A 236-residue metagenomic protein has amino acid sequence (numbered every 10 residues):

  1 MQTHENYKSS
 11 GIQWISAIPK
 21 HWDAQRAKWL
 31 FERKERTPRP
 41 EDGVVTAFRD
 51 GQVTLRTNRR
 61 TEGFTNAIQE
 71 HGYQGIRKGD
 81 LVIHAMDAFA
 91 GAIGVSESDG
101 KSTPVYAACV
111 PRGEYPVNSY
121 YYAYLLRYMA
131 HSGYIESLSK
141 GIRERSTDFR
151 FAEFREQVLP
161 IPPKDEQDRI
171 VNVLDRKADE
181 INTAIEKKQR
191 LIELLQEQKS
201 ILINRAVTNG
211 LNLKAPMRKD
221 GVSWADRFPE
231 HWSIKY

Functional and structural regions predicted by a protein language model:
M1-I18, D179-F228: Short amphipathic coiled-coil heptad-repeat segments
E5-S10, M86, G100-A107, I142-D168: A short glycine-rich beta-alpha junction/loop motif
N6-R39, E156, K164, D168 (+1 more regions): Non-catalytic DNA-recognition/assembly elements of restriction-modification systems
S10-G11, Q25-K78: Sequence-specific dsDNA recognition surfaces
D23, D50-Q52, S146, S233: Membrane-embedded alpha-helical bundles that constitute the cytochrome b-like, heme-associated redox core of multi-pass
E41-E62, L81-A107, Y120, Y124 (+1 more regions): Short, ligand-facing micro-motifs at secondary-structure edges
E114-Y120: Short, conserved charged micro-motifs
